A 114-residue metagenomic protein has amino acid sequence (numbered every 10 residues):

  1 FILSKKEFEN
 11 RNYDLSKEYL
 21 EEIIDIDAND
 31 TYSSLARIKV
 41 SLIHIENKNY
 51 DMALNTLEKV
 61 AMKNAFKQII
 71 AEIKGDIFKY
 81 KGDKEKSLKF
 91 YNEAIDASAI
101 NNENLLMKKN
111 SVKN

Functional and structural regions predicted by a protein language model:
F1-K5, L20, G75-F78, D83 (+1 more regions): A broad helix-preferring feature
F1-K67: Alpha-helical adaptor scaffolds
I2, K39, I69-I73, Y80 (+1 more regions): "A position-specific structural signal for the A-helix of alpha-solenoid helical repeats
E9, E46, Y80, S111-N114: Register position in tetratricopeptide repeats
K17-L20, L54-L57, L88-N92, N102 (+1 more regions): Extracytoplasmic/secreted envelope proteins and their assembly/folding machinery, especially bacterial periplasmic
A28-S33, N64-A71, A97-K108: Boundary/linker segments of alpha-helical solenoid repeat arrays
M62-K63, K79-E103: TPR/TPR-like (Sel1-like) alpha-helical repeat modules
